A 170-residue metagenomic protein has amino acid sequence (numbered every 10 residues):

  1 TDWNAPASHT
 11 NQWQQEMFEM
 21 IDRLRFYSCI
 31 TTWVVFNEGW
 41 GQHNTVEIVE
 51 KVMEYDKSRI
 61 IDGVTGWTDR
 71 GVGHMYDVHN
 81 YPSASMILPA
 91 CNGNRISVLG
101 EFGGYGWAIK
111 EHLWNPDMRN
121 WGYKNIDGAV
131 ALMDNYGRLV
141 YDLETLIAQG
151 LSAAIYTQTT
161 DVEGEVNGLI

Functional and structural regions predicted by a protein language model:
T1-M75, N80-N94, D117: Active-site mouth of glycoside hydrolases
C29-W33, P89-I170: Substrate-binding clefts and catalytic carboxylate motifs of secreted carbohydrate-active enzymes
